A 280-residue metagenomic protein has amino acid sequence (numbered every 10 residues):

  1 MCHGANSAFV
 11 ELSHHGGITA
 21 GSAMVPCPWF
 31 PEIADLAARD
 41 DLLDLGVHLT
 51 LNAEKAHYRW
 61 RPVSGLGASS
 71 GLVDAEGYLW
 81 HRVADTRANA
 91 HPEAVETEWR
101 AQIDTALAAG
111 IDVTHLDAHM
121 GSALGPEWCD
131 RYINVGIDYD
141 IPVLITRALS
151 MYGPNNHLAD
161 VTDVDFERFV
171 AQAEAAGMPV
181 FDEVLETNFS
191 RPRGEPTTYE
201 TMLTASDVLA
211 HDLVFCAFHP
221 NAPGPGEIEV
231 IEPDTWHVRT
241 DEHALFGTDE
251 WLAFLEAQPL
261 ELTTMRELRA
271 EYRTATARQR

Functional and structural regions predicted by a protein language model:
H3-C27: A short alpha/beta connector and helix-capping loop motif
F9-H15, F30-D44, R61-D74, L107-A108 (+3 more regions): Acidic (Asp/Glu)-rich catalytic clusters
I18-A20, L42-H48, V113-D117, P142-L144 (+3 more regions): Structural preference for beta-strand elements that scaffold enzyme active sites
M24-P26, H48-E54, H119-G121, A148-M151 (+3 more regions): Active-site beta-loop-alpha junctions enriched in small/polar residues
Y58-A88, E229-D234: Active-site gating loops and adjacent loop-to-helix segments of metal-dependent hydrolytic enzymes
P92-E93, T97-E174, P179, P192-T197: Catalytic domains of cell-wall/extracellular-matrix polysaccharide-remodeling enzymes, centered on de-N-acetylation
V143, I231-R280: C-terminal domain-boundary segment and adjacent tail
E195-H211: A short, acidic, amphipathic alpha-helical segment used as a generic capping/interface helix at domain edges
